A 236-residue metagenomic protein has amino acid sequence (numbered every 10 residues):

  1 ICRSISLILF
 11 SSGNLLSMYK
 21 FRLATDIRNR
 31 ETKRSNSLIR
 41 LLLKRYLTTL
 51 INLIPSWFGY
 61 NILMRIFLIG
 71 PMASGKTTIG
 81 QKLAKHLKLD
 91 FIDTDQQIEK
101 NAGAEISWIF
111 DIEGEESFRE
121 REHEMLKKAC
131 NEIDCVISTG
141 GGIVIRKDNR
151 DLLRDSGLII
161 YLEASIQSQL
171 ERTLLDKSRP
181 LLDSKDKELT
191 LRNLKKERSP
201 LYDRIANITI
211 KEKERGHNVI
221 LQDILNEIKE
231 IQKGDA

Functional and structural regions predicted by a protein language model:
I1-R22, R28-R40, R45, N52 (+1 more regions): Low-acidity, Ser/Thr- and Arg-rich intrinsically disordered low-complexity segments
L68: Hydrophobic anchor at the beta1->P-loop junction of P-loop NTPases
P71: P-loop (Walker A) phosphate-binding loop of NTP-binding proteins
S74: ATP-binding Walker
T77: Walker A/P-loop
K82, H86, E132, K196-A236: NTP-dependent small-molecule kinase module
D93-I143, K147-R154, R179, R192: ATP-dependent small-molecule kinase phosphotransfer cores that center on conserved nucleotide phosphate-binding segments
D155-S199: A glycine- and Lys/Arg-enriched "phosphate-lid" helix/loop adjacent to the NTP-binding pocket of small-molecule kinases
